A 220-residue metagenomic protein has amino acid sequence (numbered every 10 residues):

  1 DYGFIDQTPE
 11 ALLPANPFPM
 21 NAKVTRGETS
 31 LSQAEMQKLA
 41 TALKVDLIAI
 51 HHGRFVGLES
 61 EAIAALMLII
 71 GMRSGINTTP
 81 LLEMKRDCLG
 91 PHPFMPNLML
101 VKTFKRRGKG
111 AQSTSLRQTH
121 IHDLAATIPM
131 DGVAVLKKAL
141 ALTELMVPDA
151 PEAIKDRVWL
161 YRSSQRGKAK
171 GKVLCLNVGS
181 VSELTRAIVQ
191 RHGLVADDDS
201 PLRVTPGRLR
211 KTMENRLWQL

Functional and structural regions predicted by a protein language model:
D1-P14: N-terminal DNA-binding recognition helix of tyrosine site-specific recombinases/integrases
L12-L220: Extended accessory and catalytic-adjacent subdomains in large enzymes
